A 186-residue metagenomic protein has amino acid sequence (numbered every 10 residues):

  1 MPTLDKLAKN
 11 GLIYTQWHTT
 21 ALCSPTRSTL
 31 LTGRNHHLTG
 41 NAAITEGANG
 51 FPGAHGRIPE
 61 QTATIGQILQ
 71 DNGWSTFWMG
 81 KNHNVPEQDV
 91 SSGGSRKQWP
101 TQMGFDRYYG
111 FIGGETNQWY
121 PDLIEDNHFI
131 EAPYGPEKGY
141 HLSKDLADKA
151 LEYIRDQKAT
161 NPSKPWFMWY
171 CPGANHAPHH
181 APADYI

Functional and structural regions predicted by a protein language model:
M1-I186: Formylglycine-dependent sulfatase
